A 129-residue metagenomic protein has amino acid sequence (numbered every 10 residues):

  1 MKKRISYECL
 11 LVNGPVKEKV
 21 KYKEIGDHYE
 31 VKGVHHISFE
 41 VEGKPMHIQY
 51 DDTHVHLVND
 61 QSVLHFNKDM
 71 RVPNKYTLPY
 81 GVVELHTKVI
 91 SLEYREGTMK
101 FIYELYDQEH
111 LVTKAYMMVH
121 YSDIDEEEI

Functional and structural regions predicted by a protein language model:
M1-I129: Terminal leader/tail segments of proteins
